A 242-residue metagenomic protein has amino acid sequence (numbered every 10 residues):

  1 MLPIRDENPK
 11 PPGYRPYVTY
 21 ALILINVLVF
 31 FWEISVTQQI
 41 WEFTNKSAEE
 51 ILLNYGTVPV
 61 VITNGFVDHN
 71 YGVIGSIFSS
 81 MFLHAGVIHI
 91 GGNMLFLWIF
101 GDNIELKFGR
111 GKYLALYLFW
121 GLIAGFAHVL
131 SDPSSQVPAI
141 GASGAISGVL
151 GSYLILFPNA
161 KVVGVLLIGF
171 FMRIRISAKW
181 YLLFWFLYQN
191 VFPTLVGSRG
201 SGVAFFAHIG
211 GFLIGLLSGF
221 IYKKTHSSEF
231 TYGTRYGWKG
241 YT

Functional and structural regions predicted by a protein language model:
M1-T242: A detector for small-residue-rich transmembrane helices and their helix-helix packing motifs
